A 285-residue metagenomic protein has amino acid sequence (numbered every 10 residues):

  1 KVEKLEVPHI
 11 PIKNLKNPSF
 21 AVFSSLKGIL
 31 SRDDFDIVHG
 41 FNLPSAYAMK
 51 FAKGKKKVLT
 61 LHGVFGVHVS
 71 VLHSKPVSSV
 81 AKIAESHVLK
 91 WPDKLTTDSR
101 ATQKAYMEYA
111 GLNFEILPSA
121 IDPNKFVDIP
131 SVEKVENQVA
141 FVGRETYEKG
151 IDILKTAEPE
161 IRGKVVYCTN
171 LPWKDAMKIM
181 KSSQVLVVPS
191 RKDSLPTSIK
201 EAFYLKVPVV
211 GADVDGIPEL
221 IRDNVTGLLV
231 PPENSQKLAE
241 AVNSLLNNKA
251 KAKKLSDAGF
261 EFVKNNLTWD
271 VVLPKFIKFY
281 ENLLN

Functional and structural regions predicted by a protein language model:
G40-S45, L61: Short His-centered aromatic/hydrophobic patch
V77-L95, Y109: Membrane-proximal helix-turn-helix segments that form the acceptor-binding/catalytic region of lipid-linked
T96, V132-K149, K155-E158: Conserved donor-binding/catalytic core segment of Leloir-type glycosyltransferases
A101, A120: Carbohydrate-associated surface elements
K178-S183: Short alpha-helical donor nucleotide-sugar binding micro-motif in glycosyltransferases
R191: Aromatic "clamp/platform" in nucleotide-sugar-dependent glycosyltransferases that forms part of the donor/acceptor
P208-G211: Short hydrophobic beta-strand element within catalytic cores of glycosyltransferases and related nucleotide-activated
D223-N224, L228-S235, S244-K249: Conserved acidic donor-binding segment of nucleotide-sugar-dependent glycosyltransferases
